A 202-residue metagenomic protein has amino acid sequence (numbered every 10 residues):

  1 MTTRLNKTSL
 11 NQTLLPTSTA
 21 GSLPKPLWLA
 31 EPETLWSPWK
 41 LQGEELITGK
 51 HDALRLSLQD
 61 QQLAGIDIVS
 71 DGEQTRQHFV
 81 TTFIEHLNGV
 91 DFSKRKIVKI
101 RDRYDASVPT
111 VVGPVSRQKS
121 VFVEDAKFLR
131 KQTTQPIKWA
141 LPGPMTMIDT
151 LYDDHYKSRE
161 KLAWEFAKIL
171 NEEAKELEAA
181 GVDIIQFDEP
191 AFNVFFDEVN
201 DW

Functional and structural regions predicted by a protein language model:
M1-W202: Domain-level signal for soluble alpha/beta catalytic cores
